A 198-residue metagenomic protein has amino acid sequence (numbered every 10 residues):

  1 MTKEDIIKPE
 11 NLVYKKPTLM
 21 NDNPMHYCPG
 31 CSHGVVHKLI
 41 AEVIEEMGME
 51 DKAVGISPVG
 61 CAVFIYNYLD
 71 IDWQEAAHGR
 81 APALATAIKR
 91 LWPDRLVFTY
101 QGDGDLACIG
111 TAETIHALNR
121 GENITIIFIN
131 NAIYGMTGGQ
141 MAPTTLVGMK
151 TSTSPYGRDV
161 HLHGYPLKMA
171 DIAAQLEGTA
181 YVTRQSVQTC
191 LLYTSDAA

Functional and structural regions predicted by a protein language model:
K8-L12, P17-A77: Active-site diphosphate/adenylate-binding microenvironment
K15, A142-L192: Conserved thiamine diphosphate
Y27-P29, T99-Q101, Y181-S186: Short catalytic-loop micro-motif centered on adjacent basic/acidic residues
G34-L39, G79-A83, W92, A112 (+2 more regions): Conserved active-site and cofactor/substrate-binding residues in soluble primary-metabolism enzymes
A53-G55, R95-F98, N123-I127, D171 (+1 more regions): Structural motif
V59-G135: Thiamine diphosphate
A112-H116, M136-K150: Active-site-proximal loop->helix
Y193-A198: Conserved small/polar residues in nucleotide/adenosyl-binding loops
